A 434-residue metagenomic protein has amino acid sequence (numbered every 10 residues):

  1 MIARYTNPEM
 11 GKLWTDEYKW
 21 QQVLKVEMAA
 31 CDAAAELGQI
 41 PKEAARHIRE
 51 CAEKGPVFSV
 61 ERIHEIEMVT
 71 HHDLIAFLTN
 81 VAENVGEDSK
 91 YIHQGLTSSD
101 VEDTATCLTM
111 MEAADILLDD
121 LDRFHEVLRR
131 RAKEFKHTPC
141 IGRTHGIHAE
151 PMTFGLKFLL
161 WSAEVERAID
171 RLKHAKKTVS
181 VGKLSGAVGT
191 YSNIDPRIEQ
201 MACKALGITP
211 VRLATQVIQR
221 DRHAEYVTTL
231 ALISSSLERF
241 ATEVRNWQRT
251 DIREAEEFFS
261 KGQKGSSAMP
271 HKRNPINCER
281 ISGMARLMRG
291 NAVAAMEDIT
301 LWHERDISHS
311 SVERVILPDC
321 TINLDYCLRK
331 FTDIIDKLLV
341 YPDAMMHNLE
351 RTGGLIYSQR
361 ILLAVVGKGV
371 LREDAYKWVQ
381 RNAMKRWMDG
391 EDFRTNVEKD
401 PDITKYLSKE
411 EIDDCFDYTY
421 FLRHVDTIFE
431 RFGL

Functional and structural regions predicted by a protein language model:
M1-S185, Y191, D195-M201, P210 (+3 more regions): A helix-coil-helix interface module used to build multimeric assemblies and to scaffold catalytic/cofactor sites
G38, L324, A375: Residue-level signal for inorganic ion chemistry
K133-G155, E254-S266, H271-K272, H303-V312 (+1 more regions): Glycine-rich cofactor-pocket loops
L156, A224-L232, R360-K368: Short, well-ordered beta-strand elements within core beta-sheets of diverse protein domains
E199-Q216, R220: Active-site-adjacent "gating/activation" loops or surface patches in catalytic cores
R222-E254, K261-T321: A conserved active-site cap/scaffold subdomain adjacent to cofactor or substrate pockets
L287-V370, W378: Long, amphipathic alpha-helical stalk/connector segments used for oligomerization, subunit docking, or mechanical
G354-K405: C-terminal hydrophobic structural anchor segments that stabilize assembly/packing rather than catalytic chemistry
